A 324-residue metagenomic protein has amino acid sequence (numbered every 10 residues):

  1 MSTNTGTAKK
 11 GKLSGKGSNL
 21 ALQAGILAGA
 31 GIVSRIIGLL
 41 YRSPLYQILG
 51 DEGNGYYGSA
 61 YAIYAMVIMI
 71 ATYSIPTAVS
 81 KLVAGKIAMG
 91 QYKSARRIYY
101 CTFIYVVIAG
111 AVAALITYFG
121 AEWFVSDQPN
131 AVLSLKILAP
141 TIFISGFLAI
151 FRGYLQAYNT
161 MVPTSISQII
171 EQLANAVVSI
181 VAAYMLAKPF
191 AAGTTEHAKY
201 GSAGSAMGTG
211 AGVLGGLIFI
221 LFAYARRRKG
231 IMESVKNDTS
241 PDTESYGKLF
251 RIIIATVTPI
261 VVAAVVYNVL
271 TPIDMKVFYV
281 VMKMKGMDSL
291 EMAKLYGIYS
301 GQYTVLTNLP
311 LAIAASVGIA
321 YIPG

Functional and structural regions predicted by a protein language model:
M1-I37, K93, S240-A264: N-terminal membrane topogenesis motif
N19-T77, I142, T258-V277, A315: Signature of the first transmembrane helix
L45-M66, A198-A203, L249-T256, Y279-N308: Interfacial/gating helices of multi-pass transporter permease domains
Y73-A88, A312-G324: Helix-loop junctions and terminal segments of transmembrane helices in multi-pass membrane transport/translocation
V112-V132, K188: Short membrane-interface helical motifs at transmembrane helix boundaries in multi-pass membrane transporters
S126-F151: Alpha-helical transmembrane segments of multi-pass membrane proteins
S145-Q168: Membrane-interface junctions at transmembrane-helix termini in multi-pass inner-membrane proteins
S167-V181, F190-K229: Hydrophobic alpha-helical transmembrane segments
